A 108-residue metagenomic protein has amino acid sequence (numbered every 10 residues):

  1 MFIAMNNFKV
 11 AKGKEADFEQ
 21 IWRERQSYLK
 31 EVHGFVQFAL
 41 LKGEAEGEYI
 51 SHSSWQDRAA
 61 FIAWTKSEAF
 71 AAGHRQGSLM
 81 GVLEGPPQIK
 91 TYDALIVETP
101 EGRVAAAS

Functional and structural regions predicted by a protein language model:
F2, A39-E46, R75-S108: Glycine-rich beta-strand-turn "strand-cap" elements at beta-sheet edges
F2-K9, A39-S67, A107: Short, well-ordered beta-strand segments in beta-rich or mixed alpha/beta enzyme and ligand-binding folds
K9-E19: Short, surface-exposed ligand-recognition loops at beta-strand->loop->(often short) alpha-helix junctions that present
V10-K12, D57, D93-I96: Non-catalytic surface loops within mature trypsin-like serine protease
W22, Q26: Short amphipathic alpha-helical/adjacent loop interface patches that line ligand and macromolecule-binding sites
S27-V36, S54-K90: An amphipathic, aromatic/His-enriched active-site/gating alpha helix that lines ligand/cofactor pockets
